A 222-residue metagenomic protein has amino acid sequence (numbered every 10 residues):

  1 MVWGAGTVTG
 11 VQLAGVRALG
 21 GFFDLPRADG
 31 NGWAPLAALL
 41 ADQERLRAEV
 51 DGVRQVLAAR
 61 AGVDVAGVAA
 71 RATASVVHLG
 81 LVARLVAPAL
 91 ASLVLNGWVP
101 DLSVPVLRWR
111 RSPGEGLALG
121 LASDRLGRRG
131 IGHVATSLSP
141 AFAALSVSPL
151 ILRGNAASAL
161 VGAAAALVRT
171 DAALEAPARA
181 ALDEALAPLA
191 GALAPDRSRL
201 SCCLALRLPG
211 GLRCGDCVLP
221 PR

Functional and structural regions predicted by a protein language model:
M1-A70: Generic N-terminal leader/targeting and pre-domain segments
L39-P195: Hydrophobic, aromatic-lined core segments that form the binding pocket/scaffold for planar heteroaromatic ligands
L200-R222: Local cysteine-cluster metal-coordination motifs and their immediate loop/turn environment, predominantly Fe-S cluster
